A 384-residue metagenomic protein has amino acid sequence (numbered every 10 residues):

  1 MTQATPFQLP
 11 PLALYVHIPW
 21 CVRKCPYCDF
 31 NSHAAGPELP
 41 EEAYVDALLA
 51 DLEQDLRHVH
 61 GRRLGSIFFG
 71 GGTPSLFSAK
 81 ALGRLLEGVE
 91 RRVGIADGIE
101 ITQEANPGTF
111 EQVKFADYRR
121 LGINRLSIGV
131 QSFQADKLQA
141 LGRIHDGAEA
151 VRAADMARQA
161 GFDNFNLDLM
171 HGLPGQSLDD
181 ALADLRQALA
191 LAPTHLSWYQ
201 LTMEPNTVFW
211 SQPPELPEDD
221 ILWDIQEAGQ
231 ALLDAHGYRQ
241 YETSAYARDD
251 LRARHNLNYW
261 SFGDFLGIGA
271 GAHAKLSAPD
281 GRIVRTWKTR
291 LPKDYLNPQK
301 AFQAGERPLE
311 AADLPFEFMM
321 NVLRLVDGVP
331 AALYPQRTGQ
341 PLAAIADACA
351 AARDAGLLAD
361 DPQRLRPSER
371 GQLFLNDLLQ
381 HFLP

Functional and structural regions predicted by a protein language model:
Q3-A13, S32-H58, R62-Q340: C-terminal scaffold of the Radical SAM
L14-I18: Short active-site neighborhood of thiol/selenol oxidoreductases, capturing the structured segment around
P19-S32: Local cysteine-cluster metal-coordination motifs and their immediate loop/turn environment, predominantly Fe-S cluster
G339-A351: Short amphipathic alpha-helical interaction segments
D354-Q363: A short, conserved structural fragment
R364-S368: Minor-groove-contacting beta-hairpin "wing" of winged helix-turn-helix DNA-binding domains
R370-P384: Short, amphipathic alpha-helical interaction segments positioned at domain boundaries
